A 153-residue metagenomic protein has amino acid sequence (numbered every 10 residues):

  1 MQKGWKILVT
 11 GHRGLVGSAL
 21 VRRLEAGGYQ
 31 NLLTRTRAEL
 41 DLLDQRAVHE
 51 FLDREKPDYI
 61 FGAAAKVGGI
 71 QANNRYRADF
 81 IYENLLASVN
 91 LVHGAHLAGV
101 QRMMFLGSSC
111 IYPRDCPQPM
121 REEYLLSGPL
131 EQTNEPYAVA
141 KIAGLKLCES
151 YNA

Functional and structural regions predicted by a protein language model:
M1-A153: N-terminal Rossmann-like NAD(P)+-binding domain of SDR-like oxidoreductases, especially those catalyzing
